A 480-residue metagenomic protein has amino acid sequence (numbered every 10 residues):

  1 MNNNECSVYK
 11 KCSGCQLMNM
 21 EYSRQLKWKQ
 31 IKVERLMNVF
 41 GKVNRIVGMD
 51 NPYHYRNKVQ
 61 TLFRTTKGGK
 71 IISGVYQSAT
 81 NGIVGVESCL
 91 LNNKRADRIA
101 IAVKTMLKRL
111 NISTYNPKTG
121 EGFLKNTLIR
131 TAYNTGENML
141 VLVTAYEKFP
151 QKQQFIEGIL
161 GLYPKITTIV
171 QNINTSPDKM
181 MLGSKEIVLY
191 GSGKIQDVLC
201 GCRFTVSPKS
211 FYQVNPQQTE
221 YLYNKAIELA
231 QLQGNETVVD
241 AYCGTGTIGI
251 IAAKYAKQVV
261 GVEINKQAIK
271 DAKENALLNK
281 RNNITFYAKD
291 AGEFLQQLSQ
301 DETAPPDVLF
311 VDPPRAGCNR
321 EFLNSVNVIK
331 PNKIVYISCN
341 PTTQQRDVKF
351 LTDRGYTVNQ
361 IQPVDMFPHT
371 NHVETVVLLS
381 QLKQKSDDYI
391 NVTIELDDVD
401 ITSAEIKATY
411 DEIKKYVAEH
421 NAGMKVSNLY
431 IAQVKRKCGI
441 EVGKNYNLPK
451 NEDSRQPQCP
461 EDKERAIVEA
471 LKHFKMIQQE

Functional and structural regions predicted by a protein language model:
N3-E21: Local cysteine-cluster metal-coordination motifs and their immediate loop/turn environment, predominantly Fe-S cluster
Q16-T114, I129, N134, F149: Extended interfacial segments that mediate partner engagement and assembly in macromolecular machines
M37, A276, V417: Conserved hydrophobic residues forming the short capping helix/wall of the S-adenosyl-L-methionine
G85, I129, T135-A145, R203-S207 (+1 more regions): Short, aliphatic-rich beta-strand segments
Q151-T402, Y410-D411: Rossmann-like S-adenosyl-L-methionine
T409-N421, A432-C438: DNA-recognition alpha helix
V442-E452: Short Lys/Arg-enriched helix C-cap and helix-to-coil transition segments that create basic nucleic-acid-contact patches
P457-E480: Phospho-regulated, low-complexity intrinsically disordered regions of nuclear gene-regulatory and chromatin-associated
